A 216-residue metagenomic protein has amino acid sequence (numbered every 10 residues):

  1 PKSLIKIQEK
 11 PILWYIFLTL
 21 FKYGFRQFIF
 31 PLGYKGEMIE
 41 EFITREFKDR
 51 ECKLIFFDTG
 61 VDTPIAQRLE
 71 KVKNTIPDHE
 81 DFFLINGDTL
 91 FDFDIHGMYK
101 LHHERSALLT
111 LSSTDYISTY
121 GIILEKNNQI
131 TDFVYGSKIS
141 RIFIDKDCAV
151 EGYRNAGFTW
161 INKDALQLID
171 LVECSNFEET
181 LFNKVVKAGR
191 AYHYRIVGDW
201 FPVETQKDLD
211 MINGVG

Functional and structural regions predicted by a protein language model:
L4, F56-F57, F133, H193: Generic preference for hydrophobic
L4, I122-E125, F182, H193: A structural signal for short hydrophobic beta-strand segments in well-ordered beta-sheet cores
I5-K6, K10-N86, I95-G97, L168-E173: Conserved N-terminal catalytic core of the sugar/cofactor nucleotidyltransferase
F21, T75-E80, D92-Q129: Basic phosphate/pyrophosphate-binding loop/patch that engages nucleotide-derived ligands
F30, L84, L109-S112, H193: Structural beta-sheet core signal
F82-F83, L90, H96-H103, I117 (+1 more regions): Catalytic-core segments of class I nucleotidyltransferases/pyrophosphorylases that form NMP-activated intermediates
